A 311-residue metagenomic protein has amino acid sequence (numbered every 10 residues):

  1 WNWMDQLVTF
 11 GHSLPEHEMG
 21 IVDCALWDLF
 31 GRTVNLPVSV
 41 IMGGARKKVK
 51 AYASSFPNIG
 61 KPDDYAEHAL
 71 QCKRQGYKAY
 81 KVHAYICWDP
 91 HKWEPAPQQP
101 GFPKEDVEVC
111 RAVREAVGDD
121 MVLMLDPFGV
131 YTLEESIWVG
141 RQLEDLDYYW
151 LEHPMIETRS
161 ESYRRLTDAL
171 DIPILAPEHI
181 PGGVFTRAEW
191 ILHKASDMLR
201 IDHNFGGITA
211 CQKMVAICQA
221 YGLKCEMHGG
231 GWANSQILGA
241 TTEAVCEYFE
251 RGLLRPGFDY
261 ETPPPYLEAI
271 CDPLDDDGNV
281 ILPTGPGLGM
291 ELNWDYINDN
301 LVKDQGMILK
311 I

Functional and structural regions predicted by a protein language model:
W1-T33: Metal- or metallocofactor-binding catalytic centers and their adjacent structured scaffolds across diverse enzyme
I21-N58: Glycine-rich, aromatic-flanked loop segments that form ligand/cofactor-binding clefts across common enzyme folds
V22, N35, Y80, D126 (+5 more regions): Conserved, mostly hydrophobic/aromatic
A25, F30, A66-R74, G289: Short amphipathic alpha-helices and their capping/turn segments at secondary-structure boundaries
F30-G31, C72, V117, T167 (+1 more regions): A generic structural signal for well-ordered alpha-helical segments
K48-V49, A53-R164: Metal-dependent enolase-superfamily TIM-barrel catalytic cores that perform enediolate-based chemistry
R141, D147, T158-N279, P283-P286: Shared catalytic-loop signature of beta/alpha-barrel
P286-I311: Extended hydrophobic packing segments that form well-structured cores
